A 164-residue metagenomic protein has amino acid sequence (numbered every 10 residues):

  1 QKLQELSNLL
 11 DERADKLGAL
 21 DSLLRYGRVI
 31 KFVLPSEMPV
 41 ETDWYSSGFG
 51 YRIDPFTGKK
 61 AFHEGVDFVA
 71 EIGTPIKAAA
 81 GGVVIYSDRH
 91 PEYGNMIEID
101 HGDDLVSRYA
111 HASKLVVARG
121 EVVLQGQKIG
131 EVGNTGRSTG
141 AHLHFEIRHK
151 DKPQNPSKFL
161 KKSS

Functional and structural regions predicted by a protein language model:
Q1-W44, G48: Non-catalytic extracellular/periplasmic "stalk" and linker regions immediately N-terminal to catalytic or recognition
E37-S164: Catalytic cores of peptidoglycan-degrading enzymes
